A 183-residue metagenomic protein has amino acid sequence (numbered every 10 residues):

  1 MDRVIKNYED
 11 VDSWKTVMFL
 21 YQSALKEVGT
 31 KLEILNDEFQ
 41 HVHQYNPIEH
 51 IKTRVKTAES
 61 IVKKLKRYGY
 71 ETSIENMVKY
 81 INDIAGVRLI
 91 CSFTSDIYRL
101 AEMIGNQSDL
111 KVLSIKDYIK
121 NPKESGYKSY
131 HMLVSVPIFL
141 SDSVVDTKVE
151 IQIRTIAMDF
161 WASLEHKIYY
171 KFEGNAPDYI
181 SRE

Functional and structural regions predicted by a protein language model:
M1-L25, G29-F39, E150-E183: An acidic, glycine-/histidine-flanked metal-binding catalytic module
F19, S23, K56, S60 (+5 more regions): Charged, alpha-helix-enriched surfaces in structured cytosolic catalytic cores of large nucleotide-utilizing machines
L20-N36, E71-Y80, S92-I97: Short N-terminal helix-initiation segments at or just after the protein's N-terminus
K26, T30, E59, K63 (+2 more regions): Solvent-exposed alpha-helical segments within well-ordered globular domains of core cellular machineries
E38-F39, G69-Y70, S108-L113: Short secondary-structure junctions
Q44-A85: A glycine-rich, hydrophobic loop/mini-helix early in the fold
V78, C91-E183: Long beta-strand-rich cores associated with HINT superfamily self-processing modules
G86-I90: Short aromatic/hydrophobic contact patches that present stacked aromatics for nucleic-acid/ligand binding
